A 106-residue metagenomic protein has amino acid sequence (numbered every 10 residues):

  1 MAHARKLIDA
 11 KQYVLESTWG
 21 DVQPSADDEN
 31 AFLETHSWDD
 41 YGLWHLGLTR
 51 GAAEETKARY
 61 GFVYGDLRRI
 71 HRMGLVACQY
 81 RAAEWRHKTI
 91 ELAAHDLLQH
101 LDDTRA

Functional and structural regions predicted by a protein language model:
M1-A106: A charge-rich, low-complexity, intrinsically flexible signal that marks solvent-exposed coils, linkers, repeats
